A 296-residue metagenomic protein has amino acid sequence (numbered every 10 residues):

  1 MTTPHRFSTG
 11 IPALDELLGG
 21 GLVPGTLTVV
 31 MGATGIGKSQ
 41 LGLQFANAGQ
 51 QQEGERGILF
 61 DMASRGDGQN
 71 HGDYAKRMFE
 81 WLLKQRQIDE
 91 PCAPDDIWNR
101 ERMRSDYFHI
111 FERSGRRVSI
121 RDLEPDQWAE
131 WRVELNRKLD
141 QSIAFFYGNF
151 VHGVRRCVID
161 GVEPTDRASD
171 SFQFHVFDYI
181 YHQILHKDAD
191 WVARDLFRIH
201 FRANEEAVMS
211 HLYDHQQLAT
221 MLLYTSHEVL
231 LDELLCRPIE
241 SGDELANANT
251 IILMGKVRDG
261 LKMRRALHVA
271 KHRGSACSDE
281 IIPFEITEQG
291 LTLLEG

Functional and structural regions predicted by a protein language model:
S8-L22: Pre-Walker A adenine-sensing motif
G20-A93: Walker A/P-loop NTP-binding active-site region of P-loop NTPases, recognizing the glycine-rich GxxxxGKT/S
P24, W131-L135, S278-G296: NTP-binding/hydrolysis catalytic cores, primarily Walker-type P-loop NTPases
I36, E163-S169, V229-D232: Short acidic, S/G/P-rich loop/turn micro-motifs used as interaction or catalytic elements
D61-D166: Conserved inter-motif catalytic segment of the P-loop NTP-binding fold
T165-V176, D188: Conserved ATPase-coupling elements of RecA-like P-loop NTPase cores
F172-Y179, C236-G242: Charged helix-capping and loop-helix junction motifs
A189, A193-G290: Phosphate-binding/switch region of NTP-binding enzymes
